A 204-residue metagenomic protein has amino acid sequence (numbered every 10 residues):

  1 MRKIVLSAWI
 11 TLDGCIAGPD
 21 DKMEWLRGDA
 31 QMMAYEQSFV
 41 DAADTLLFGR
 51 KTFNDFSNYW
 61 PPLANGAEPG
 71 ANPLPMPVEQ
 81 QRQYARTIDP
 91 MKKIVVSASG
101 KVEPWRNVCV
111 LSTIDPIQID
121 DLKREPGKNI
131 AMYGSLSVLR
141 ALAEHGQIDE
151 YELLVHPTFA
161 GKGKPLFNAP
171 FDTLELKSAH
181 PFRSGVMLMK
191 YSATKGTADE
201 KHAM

Functional and structural regions predicted by a protein language model:
M1-M204: Enzymes that bind and transform nitrogen-containing heteroaromatic metabolites
